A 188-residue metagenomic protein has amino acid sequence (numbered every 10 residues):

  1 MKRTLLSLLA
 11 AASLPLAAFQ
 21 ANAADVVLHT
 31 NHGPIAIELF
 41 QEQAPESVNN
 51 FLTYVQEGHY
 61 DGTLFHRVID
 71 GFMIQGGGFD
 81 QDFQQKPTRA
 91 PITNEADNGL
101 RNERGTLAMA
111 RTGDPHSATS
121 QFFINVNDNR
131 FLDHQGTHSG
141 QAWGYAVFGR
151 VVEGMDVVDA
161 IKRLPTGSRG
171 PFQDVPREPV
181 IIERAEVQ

Functional and structural regions predicted by a protein language model:
M1-T4: Positively charged n-region of N-terminal signal peptides that target proteins for export
S7-L9, L16-Q188: Cyclophilin-like peptidyl-prolyl cis-trans isomerases
